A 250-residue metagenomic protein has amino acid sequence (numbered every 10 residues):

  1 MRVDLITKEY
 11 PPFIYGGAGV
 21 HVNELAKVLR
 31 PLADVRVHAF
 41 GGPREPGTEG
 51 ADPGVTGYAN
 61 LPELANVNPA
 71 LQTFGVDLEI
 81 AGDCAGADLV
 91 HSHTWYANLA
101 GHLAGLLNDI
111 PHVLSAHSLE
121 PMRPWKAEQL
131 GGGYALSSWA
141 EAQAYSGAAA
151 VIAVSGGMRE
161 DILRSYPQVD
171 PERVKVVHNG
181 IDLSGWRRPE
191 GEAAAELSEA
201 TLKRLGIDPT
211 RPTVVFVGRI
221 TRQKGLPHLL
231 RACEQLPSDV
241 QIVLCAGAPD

Functional and structural regions predicted by a protein language model:
M1-E49, E234: N-terminal subdomain of nucleotide-sugar transferases
V20, P212-Q235: A conserved mid-protein helix/loop that constitutes part of the nucleotide-sugar donor-binding site
P43, I181, Q241-D250: Glycosyltransferase donor-sugar binding loop
R44, G50-C84, E128-Q129: A short, charged, and often flexible helix/loop element on the N-terminal side of the glycosyltransferase catalytic
S92-A97, A116: Short His-centered aromatic/hydrophobic patch
P111-V113, P121-Q143, E160: Nucleotide-sugar donor phosphate/pyrophosphate-binding loop at the beta->alpha transition of glycosyltransferases
G157, G180: Carbohydrate-associated surface elements
R187-G206: A short helix/loop element that forms part of the nucleotide-sugar donor recognition site in Leloir-type
